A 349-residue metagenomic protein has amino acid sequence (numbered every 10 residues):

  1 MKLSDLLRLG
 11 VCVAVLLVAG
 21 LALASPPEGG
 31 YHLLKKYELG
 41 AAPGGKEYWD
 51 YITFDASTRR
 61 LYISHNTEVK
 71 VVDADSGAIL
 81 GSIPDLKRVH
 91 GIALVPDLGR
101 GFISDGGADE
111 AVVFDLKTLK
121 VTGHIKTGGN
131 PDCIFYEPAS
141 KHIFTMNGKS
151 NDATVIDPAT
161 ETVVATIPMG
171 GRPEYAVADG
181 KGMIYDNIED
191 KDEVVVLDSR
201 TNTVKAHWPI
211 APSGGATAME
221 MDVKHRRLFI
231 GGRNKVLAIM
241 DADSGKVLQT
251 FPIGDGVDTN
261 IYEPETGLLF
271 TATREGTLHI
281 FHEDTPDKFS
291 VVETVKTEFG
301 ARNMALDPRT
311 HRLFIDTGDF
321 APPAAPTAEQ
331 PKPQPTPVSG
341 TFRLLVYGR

Functional and structural regions predicted by a protein language model:
M1-V11: Bacterial N-terminal signal peptides that target proteins for export
D5, G20-R349: Predominantly soluble domains enriched in secretory-pathway, periplasmic, or organellar proteins
G10-G20: Bacterial N-terminal signal peptides
